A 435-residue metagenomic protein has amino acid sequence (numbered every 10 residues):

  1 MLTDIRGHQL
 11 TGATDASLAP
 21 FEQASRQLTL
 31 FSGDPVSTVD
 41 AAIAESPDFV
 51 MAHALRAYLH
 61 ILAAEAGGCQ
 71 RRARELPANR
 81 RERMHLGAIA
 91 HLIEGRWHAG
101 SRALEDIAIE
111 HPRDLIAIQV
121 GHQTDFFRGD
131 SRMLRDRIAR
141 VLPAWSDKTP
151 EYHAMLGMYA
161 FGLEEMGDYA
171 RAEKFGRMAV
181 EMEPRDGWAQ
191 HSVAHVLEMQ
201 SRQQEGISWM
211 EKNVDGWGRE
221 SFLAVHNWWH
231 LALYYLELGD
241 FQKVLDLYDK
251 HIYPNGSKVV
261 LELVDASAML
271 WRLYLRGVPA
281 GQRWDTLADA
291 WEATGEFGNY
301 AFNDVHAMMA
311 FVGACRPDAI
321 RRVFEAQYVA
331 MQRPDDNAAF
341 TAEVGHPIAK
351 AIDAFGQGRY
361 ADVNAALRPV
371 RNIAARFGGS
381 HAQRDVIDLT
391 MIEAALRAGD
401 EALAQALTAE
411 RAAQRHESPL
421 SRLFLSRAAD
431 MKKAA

Functional and structural regions predicted by a protein language model:
A13, L18, S25-D40, A44-A99 (+3 more regions): Inter-helical turn/loop elements of alpha-helical hairpins
D15-P20, P47-V50, N79-M84, H111-I118 (+8 more regions): Generic helix N-cap/helix-start motif at coil->alpha-helix transitions
R26, A41-A44, E75, A108-I109 (+7 more regions): Conserved structural position within tetratricopeptide repeats
Q27, H60, H91, G121 (+11 more regions): Residue at a conserved register position within TPR or TPR-like alpha-solenoid repeats
F49-M51, R71-A189, V196: Internal alpha-solenoid helical repeat scaffolds
Y235-A435: Helix-coil-helix junctions within alpha-helical repeat/solenoid scaffolds
